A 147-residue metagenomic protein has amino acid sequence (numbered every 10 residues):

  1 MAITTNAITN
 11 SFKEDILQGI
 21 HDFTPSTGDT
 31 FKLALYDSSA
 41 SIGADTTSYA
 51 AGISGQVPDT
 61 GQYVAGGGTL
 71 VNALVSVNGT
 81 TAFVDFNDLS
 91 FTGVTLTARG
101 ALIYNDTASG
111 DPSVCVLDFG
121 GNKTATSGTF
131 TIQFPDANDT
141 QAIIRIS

Functional and structural regions predicted by a protein language model:
M1-R99, D106-S147: Small cysteine-rich, disulfide-bonded extracellular modules of the LU/uPAR three-finger superfamily and closely related
